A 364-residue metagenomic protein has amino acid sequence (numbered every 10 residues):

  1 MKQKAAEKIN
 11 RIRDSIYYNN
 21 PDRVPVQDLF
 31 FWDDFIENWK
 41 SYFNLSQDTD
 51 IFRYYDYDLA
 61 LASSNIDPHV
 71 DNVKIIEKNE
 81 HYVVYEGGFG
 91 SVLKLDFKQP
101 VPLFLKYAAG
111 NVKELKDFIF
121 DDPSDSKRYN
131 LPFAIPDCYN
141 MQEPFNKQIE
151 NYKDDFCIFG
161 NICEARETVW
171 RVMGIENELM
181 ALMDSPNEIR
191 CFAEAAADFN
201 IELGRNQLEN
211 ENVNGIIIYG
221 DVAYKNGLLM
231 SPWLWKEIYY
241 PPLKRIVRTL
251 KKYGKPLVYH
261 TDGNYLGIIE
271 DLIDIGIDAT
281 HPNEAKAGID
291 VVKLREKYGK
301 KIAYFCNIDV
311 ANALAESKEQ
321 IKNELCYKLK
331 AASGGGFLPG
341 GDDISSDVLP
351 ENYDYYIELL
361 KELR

Functional and structural regions predicted by a protein language model:
M1-Y42, V84-E86, I119-R364: Active-site loop segments of alpha/beta catalytic cores
I9, D50-S63, G87, V92 (+1 more regions): N-acyltransferase acceptor-side catalytic subdomain
W32, I36-V73: Segments that shape or occlude catalytic/ligand-binding pockets
K40-S46, D96-P102, N352: Surface-exposed flexible segments
Q47-D50, N111-E114, D290, D309: Short, solvent-exposed coil/turn linker segments
P68, V92-L93, P102, P186 (+1 more regions): Generic secondary-structure boundary signal with a strong preference for alpha-helix termini
V73-L131, D154-D155: A contiguous, low-structure linker/loop signature
